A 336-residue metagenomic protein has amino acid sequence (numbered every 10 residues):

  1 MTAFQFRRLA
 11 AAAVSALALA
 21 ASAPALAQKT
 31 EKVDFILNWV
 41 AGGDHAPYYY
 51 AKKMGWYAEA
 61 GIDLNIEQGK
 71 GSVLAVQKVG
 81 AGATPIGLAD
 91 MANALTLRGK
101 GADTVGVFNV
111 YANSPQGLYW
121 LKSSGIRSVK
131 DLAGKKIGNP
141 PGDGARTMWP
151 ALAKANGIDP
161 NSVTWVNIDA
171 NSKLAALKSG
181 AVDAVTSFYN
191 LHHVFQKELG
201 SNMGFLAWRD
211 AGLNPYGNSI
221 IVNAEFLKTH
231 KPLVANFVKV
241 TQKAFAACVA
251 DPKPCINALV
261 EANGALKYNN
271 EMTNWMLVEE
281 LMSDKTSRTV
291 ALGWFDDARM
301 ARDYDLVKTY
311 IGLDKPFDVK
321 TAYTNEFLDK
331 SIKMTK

Functional and structural regions predicted by a protein language model:
M1-A13: Bacterial N-terminal signal peptides that target proteins for export
A11-A21: Bacterial N-terminal signal peptides
A23-A27: Sec/Tat signal peptide C-region and signal peptidase I cleavage site
Q28-S179, D183-N190, L206, N214: Short, glycine-/small- and polar/acidic-enriched structural segments that line small-molecule recognition paths
Q116-I126, Y216-L233: A bilobed periplasmic-binding-protein/Venus flytrap-type ligand-binding module shared by bacterial periplasmic
S201-M203, A207, E261-A262: N-terminal secretory/targeting leader peptides
T229-G312: Secondary-structure end/capping motifs
M300-K336: Conserved C-terminal helix/tail region of periplasmic/extracytoplasmic solute-binding proteins
